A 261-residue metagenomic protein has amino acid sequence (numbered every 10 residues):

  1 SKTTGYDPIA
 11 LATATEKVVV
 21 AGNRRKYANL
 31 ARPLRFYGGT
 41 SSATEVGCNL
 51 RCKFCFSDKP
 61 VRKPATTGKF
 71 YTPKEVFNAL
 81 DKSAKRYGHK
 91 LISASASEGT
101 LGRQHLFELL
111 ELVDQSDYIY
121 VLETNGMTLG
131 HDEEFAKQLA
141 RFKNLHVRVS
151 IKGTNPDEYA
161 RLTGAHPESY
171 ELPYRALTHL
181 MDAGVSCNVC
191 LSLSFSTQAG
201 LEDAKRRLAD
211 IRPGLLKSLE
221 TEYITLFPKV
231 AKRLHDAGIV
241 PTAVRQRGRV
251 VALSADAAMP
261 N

Functional and structural regions predicted by a protein language model:
S1-T44, K53, S57-K63: N-terminal [4Fe-4S]-dependent radical SAM core
S1-Y6, T178-N261: Auxiliary Fe-S-binding modules of radical SAM enzymes
Y37-T40, T44, K53-R86, N125-L139 (+2 more regions): N-terminal-biased segments
T40-T44, S93, C190: Short aromatic/hydrophobic contact patches that present stacked aromatics for nucleic-acid/ligand binding
T44, C48-K53, K143-V149: Short coil-to-beta-strand
C48-N49, T154, S194: Short, solvent-exposed loop/turn segments at secondary-structure junctions
K59-Y71, S83-G102, D114-D132, A140-L172 (+1 more regions): Core AdoMet radical
E75-N78, K82, H105-Q115, K137 (+3 more regions): Alpha-helical scaffolding segments of alpha/beta enzyme cores, especially the outer helices of TIM-barrel or partial
